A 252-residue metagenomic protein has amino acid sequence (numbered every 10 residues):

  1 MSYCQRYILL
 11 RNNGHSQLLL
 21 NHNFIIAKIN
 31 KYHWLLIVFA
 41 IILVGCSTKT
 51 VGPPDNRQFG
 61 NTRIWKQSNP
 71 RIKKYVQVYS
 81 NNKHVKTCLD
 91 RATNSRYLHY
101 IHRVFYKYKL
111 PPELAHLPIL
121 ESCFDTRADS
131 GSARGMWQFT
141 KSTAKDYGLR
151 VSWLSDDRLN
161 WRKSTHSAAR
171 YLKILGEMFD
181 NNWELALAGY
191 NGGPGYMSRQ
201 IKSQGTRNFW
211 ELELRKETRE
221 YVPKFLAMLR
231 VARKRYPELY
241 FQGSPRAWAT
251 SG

Functional and structural regions predicted by a protein language model:
S2, Y7, I25, V38 (+2 more regions): An acidic, Gly/Ser/Thr/Pro-rich helix-cap/linker signature
I25-W34: Bacterial N-terminal signal peptides that target proteins for export
T50-S80, G135-Q138, S142, S152 (+1 more regions): Catalytic and substrate-binding regions of cell-wall glycan-acting enzymes that process beta-1,4-linked
L89-R91, L154-T165: Active-site metal-coordination segments of metallo-dependent hydrolases
H99, R103, A115, H166-K173 (+3 more regions): Solvent-exposed, polar/charged alpha-helical surfaces in well-ordered, non-transmembrane soluble domains, broadly
L110-D125, A186-N191: Short, functionally critical alpha-helical segments immediately adjacent to catalytic or ligand/cofactor-binding
S132-W153, T165-L172: Substrate-binding/active-site groove segments that recognize and process beta-1,4-linked N-acetyl-hexosamine
